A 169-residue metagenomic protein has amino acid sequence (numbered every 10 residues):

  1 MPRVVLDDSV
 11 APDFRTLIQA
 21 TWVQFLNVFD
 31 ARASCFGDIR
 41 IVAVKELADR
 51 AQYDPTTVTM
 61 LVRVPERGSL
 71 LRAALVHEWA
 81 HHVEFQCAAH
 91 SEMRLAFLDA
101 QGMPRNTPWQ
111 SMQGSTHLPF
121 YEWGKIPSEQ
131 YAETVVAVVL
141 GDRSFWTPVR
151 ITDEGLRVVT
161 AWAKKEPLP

Functional and structural regions predicted by a protein language model:
P2, P55-T56, E66-S69, G155-V158 (+1 more regions): Post-signal peptide N-terminal regions of Sec-secreted extracellular proteins
P2-V58: Auxiliary, metal-adjacent structural segments of Zn-dependent hydrolase domains
A11-A20, P65-A74, E122-I126, Q130: Soluble non-cytosolic domains of exported or imported proteins
Q24, V28, R32, E78 (+2 more regions): Structured segments of extracytoplasmic/periplasmic soluble domains in secreted or envelope-associated proteins
D30-V42, S91-R94, R143-I151: Surface-exposed patches in mature extracellular/periplasmic domains of secreted proteins
D38-A73, W79-Q86: Active-site scaffold of zinc-dependent metalloenzymes
V76-R105: Acidic, glycine-rich loop-and-strand cores that form catalytic or ligand-binding grooves in diverse globular domains
D99-P169: Metalloprotease/metallohydrolase-associated module, dominated by Zn2+-dependent proteases
